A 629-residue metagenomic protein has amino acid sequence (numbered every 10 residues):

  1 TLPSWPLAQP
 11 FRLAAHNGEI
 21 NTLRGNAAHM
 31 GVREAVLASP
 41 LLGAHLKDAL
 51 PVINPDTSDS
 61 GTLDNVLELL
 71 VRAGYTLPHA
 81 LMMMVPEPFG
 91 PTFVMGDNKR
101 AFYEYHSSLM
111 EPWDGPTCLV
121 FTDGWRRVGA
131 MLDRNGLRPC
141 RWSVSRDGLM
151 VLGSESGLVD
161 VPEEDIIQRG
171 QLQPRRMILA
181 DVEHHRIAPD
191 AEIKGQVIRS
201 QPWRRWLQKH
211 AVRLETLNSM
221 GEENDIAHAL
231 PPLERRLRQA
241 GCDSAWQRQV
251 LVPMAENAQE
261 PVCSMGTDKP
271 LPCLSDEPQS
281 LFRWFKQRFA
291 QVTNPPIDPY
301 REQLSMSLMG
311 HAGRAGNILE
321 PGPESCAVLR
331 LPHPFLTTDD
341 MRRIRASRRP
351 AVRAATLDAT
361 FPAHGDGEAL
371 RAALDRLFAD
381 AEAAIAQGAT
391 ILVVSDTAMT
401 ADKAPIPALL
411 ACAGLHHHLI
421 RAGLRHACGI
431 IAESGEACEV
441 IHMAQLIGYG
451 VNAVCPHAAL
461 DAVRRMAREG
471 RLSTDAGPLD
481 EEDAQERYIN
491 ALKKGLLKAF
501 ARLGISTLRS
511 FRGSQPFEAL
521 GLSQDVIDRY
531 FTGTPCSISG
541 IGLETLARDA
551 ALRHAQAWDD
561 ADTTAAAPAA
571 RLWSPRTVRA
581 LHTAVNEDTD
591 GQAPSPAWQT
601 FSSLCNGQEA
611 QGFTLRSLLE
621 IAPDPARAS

Functional and structural regions predicted by a protein language model:
P3-I20, R24, E111-V151: Conserved catalytic micro-motifs used in adenylation/nucleotidyl-transfer and phosphoryl/amide- and methyl-transfer
A44-I53, V159-E164, A427-A432, D461-Q485 (+1 more regions): Short beta-alpha connecting loops at secondary-structure transitions that line or flank enzyme active sites
L70-T117, W125-R126, S154-L158, R186-E368 (+5 more regions): Flexible, glycine-rich loop/tail regions that form catalytic "lids" or insertion modules at the edges of active sites
A355-L357, L392, C428-S434, I447 (+1 more regions): Hydrophobic faces of well-ordered beta-strands that scaffold small-molecule active sites in alpha/beta enzyme cores
V394-L410: Glycine-rich, proline-tolerant flexible connector loops at the mouths of alpha/beta enzymes
I406-I430, Y488-L492: Alpha-helix-loop-beta-strand connector modules within alpha/beta enzyme cores
E436-G450: Catalytic cores of alpha/beta
I447-R468, Y530-F531: Glycine-rich phosphate-binding active-site loops on the catalytic face of alpha/beta enzymes
